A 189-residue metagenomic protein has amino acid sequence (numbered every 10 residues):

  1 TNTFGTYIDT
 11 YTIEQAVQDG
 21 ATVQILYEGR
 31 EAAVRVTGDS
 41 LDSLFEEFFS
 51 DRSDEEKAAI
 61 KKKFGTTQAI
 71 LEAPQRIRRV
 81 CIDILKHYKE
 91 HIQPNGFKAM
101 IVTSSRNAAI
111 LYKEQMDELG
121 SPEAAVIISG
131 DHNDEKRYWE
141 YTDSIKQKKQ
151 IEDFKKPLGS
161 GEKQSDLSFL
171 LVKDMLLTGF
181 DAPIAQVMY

Functional and structural regions predicted by a protein language model:
T1-T6, L41-S43, Q115-G120, Y138-D143 (+1 more regions): Short secondary-structure boundary/capping segments
N2-G96, K113: Interdomain helical connector at the RecA1-RecA2 junction of SF1/SF2 helicase-like NTPases
Q18, E31-R35, R106-A108, D131-N133 (+1 more regions): Conserved nucleotide-binding/hydrolysis micro-motifs of P-loop NTPases
K61-V172: Conserved C-terminal RecA-like helicase domain
S168-V172, L176-Y189: A short beta-strand element within the Helicase C-terminal
